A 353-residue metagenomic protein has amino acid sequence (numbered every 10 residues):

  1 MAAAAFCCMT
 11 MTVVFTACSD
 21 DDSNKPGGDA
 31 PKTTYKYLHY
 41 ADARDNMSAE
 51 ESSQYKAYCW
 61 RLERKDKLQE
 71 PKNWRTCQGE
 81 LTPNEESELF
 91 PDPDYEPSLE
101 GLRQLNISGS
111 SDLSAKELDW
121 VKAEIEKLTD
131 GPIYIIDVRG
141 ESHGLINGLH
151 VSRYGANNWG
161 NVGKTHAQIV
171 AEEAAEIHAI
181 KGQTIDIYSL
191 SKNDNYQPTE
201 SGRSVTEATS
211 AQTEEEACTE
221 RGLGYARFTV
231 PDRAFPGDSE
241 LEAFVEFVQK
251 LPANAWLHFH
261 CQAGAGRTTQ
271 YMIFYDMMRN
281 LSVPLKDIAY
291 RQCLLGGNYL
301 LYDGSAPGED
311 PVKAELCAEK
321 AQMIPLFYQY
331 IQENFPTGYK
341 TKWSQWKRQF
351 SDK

Functional and structural regions predicted by a protein language model:
A3-V14: Bacterial N-terminal signal peptides
C18-H258, Q270-K353: Cys-dependent protein tyrosine phosphatase-like superfamily
